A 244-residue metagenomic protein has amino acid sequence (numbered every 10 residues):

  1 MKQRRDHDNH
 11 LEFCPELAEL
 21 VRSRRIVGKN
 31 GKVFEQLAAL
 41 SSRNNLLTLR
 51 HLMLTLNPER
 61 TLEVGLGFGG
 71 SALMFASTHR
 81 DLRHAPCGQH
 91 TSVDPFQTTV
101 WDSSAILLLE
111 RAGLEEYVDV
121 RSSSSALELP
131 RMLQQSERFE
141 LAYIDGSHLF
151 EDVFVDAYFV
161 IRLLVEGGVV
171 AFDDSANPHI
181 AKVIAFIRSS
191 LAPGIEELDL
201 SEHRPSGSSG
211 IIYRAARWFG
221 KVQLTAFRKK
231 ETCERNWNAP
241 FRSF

Functional and structural regions predicted by a protein language model:
R4-H10: N-terminal hydrophobic signal/anchor transmembrane helix of membrane proteins
H7, G28, L133-E137: Generic detection of intrinsically disordered/low-complexity segments and helix-coil linkers/edges
H10, C14-L56: Class I SAM-dependent methyltransferase Rossmann-like catalytic core, especially the SAM/SAH-binding loop
E35, L46-F244: S-adenosylmethionine/decaboxylated-SAM
